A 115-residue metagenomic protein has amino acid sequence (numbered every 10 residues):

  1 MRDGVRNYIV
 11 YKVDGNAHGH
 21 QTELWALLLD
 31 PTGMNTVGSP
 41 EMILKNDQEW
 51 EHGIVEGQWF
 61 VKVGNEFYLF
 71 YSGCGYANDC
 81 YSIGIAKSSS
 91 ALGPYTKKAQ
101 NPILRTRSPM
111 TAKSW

Functional and structural regions predicted by a protein language model:
M1-W115: Carbohydrate-active catalytic/glycan-binding domains of CAZyme proteins, especially the secreted or lumenal ectodomains
